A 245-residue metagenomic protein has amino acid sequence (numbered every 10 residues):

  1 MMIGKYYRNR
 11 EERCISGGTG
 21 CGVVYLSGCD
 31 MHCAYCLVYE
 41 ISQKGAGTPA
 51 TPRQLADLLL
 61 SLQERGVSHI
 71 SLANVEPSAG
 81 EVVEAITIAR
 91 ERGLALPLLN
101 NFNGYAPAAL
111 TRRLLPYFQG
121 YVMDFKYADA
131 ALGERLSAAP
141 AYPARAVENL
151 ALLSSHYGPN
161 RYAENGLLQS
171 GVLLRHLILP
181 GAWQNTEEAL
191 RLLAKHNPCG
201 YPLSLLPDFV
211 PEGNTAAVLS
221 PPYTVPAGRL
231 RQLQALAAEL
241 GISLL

Functional and structural regions predicted by a protein language model:
M2-P116: Conserved Radical SAM active-site core
G22, I70, L98-N100, Y121-M123 (+2 more regions): Hydrophobic faces of well-ordered beta-strands that scaffold small-molecule active sites in alpha/beta enzyme cores
I41-Q54, N74-E81, L132-H156, A182-N185 (+1 more regions): Conserved non-cysteine loop/helix-boundary elements of the Radical SAM core domain that shape
V75-P77, N103-Y105, K126, L177-L179 (+1 more regions): Active-site beta-loop-alpha junctions enriched in small/polar residues
A85-A95, E148-L153, L230-L233: Alpha-helix-loop-beta-strand connector modules within alpha/beta enzyme cores
A106-Y117, L190-G200: Short amphipathic alpha-helices and their capping/turn segments at secondary-structure boundaries
L115-A130, P202-F209: Non-cysteine beta-strand/loop elements that form the S-adenosyl-L-methionine
G158-L245: Auxiliary Fe-S-binding modules of radical SAM enzymes
